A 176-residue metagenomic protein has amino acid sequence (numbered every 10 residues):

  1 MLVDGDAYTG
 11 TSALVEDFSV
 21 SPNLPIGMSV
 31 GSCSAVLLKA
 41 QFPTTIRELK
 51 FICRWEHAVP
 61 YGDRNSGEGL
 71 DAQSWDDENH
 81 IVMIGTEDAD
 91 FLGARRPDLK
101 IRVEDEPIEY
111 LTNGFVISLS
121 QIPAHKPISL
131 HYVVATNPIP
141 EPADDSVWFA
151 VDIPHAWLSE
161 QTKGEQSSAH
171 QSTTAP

Functional and structural regions predicted by a protein language model:
M1, V20, V36-A40, L49-C53 (+3 more regions): Hydrophobic beta-strand residues in large extracellular and virion-surface proteins
M1-V20, S74-D77, I84-A89, S118-P123 (+1 more regions): An extended acidic
T9-Y61: Acidic, contiguous internal or C-terminal segments within carbohydrate-active enzymes that form a structured patch used
I46, W55-S129: Trp/Gly-enriched beta-strand surface patches
L49, S146-V151: Extracellular and organelle-lumenal recognition/adhesion modules and their flexible linkers in secreted
Y61-R64, E141, P154-L158: Glycine-rich loops and low-complexity Gly/Arg-rich segments that provide flexible linkers or classic glycine-based
P127-D145: Ser/Thr/Pro-rich, low-complexity mucin-like regions that serve as glycosylated stalks/linkers or repetitive adhesive
